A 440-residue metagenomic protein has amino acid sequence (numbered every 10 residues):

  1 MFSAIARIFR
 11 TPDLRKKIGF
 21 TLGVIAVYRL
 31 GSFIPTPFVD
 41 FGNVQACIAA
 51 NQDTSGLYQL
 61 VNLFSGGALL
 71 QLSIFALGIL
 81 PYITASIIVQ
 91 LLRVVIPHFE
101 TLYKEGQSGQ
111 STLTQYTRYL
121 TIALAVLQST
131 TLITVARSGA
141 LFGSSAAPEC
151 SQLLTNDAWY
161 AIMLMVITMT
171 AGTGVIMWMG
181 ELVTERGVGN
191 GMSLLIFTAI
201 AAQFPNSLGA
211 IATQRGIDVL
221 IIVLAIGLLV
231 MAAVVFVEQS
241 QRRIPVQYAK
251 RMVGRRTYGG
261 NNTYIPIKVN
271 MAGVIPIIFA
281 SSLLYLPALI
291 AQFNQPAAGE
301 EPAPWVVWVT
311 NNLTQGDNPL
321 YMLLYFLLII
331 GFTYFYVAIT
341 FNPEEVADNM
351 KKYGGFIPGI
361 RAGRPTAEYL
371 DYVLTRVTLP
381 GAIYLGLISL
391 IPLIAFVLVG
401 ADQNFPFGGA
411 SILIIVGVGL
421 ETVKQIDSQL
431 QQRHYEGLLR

Functional and structural regions predicted by a protein language model:
M1-Y103, Q107-R440: N-terminal cationic and glycine-rich segments that engage phosphates or anionic surfaces
